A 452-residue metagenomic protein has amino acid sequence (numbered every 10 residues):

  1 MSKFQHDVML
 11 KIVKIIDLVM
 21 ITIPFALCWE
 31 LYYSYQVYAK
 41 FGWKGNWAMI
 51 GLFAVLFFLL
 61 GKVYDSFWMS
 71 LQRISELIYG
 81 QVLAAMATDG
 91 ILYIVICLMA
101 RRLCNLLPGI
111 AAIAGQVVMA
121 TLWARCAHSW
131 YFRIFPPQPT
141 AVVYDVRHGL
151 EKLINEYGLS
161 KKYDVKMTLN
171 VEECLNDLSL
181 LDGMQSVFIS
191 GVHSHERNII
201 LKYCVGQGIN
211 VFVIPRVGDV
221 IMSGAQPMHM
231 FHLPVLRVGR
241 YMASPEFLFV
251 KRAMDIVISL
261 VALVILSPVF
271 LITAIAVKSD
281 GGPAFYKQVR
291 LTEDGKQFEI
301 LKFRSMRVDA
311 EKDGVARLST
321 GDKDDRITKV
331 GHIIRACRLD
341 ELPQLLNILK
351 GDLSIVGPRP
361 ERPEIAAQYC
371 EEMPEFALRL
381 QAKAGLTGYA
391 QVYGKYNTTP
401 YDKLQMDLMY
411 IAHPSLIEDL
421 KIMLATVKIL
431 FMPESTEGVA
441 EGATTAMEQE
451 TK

Functional and structural regions predicted by a protein language model:
M1-F132, K452: Signature of alpha-helical transmembrane segments in polytopic membrane proteins
M1-P24, R125-S267, E437-G438, G442-K452: N-terminal hydrophobic signal-anchor/signal peptide
Q81-A85, D89, A253-V261, C337: Loop-to-transmembrane-helix entry motif
Q81-A85, P137-K152, P283-M306: Membrane-cytosol interface motif
G218-D219, Y286-R326, L386-Q405: Short, glycine-rich, amphipathic interfacial segments at transmembrane boundaries or analogous
F247-A310, N347, L416, I422-K452: A hydrophobic, helix-centered structural microdomain
T320-K383, I422-L430: A short, structured surface patch at a secondary-structure boundary
E375-K452: C-terminal terminal-structure detector
